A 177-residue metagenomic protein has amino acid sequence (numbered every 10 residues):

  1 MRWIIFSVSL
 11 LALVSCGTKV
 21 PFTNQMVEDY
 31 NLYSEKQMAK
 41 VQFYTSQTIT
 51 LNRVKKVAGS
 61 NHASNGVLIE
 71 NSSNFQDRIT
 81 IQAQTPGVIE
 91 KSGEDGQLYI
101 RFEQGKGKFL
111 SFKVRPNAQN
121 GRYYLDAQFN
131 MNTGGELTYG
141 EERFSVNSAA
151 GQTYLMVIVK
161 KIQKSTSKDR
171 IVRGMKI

Functional and structural regions predicted by a protein language model:
M1-I5: Positively charged n-region of N-terminal signal peptides that target proteins for export
A12-S15: C-terminal motif of bacterial Sec signal peptides marking the signal peptidase cleavage site
G17-V20: Bacterial signal peptide processing site
T23-S46: Post-signal peptide N-terminal segment of mature Sec-exported envelope proteins
M38-K40, Q82-P86, G93-Q97, Y139-E141 (+1 more regions): Extracytoplasmic
T48-F75: Mixed-charge, low-complexity intrinsically disordered segments
S73-N117: Mid-length scaffold segments of soluble, non-membrane domains
D126-I177: C-terminal partner/receptor-binding element of secreted or periplasmic proteins
